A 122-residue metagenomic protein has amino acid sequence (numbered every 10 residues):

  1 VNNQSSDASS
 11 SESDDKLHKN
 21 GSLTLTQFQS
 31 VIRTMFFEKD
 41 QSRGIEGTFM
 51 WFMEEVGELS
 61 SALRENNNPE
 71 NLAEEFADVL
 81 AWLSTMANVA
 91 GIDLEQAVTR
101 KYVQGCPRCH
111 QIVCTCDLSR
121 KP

Functional and structural regions predicted by a protein language model:
N2-F76, L80-P122: Flexible "arm" and connector segments at domain edges
